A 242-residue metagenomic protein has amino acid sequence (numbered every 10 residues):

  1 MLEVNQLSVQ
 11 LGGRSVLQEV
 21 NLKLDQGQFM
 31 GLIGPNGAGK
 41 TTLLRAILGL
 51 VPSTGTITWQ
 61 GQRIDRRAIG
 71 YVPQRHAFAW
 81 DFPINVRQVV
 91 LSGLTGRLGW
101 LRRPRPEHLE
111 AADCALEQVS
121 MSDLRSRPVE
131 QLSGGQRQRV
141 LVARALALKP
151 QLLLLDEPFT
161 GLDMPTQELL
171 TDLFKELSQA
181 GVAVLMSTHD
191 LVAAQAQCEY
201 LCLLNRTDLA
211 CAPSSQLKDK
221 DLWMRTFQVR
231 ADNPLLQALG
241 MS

Functional and structural regions predicted by a protein language model:
P52-I69: Conserved ABC transporter NBD signature motif
P106-L124: Conserved ABC ATPase "signature" region
P128-L132, Q136: Conserved ABC ATPase signature
L153-E157: Catalytic Walker B motif of ABC-type/P-loop ATPase nucleotide-binding domains
T188-H189: H-loop/switch region of ABC-family ATPase nucleotide-binding domains
Y200-S214: H-loop (His-switch) and adjacent beta-strand-loop-beta switch element of ABC-type ATPase nucleotide-binding domains
S215-S242: ABC ATPase nucleotide-binding domains
